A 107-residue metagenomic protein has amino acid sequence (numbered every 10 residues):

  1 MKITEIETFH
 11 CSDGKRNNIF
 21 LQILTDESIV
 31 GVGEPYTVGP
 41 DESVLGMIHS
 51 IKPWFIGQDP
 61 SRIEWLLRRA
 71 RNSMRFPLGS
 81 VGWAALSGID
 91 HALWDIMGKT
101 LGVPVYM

Functional and structural regions predicted by a protein language model:
M1-V32, Y36: Structured beta-strand/loop patches that form or line metal/cofactor-binding pockets in enzymes
L24-L101: Metal- or metallocofactor-binding catalytic centers and their adjacent structured scaffolds across diverse enzyme
V103-M107: Short, intrinsically disordered, charge-balanced linker/junction segments flanking boundaries in proteins
